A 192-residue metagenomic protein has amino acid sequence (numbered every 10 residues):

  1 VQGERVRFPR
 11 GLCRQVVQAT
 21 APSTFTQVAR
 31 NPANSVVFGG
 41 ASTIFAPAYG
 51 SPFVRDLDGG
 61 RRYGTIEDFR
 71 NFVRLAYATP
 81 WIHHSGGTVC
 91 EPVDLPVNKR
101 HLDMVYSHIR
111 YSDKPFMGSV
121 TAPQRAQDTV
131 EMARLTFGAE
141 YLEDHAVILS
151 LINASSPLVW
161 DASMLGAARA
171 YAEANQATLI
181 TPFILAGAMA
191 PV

Functional and structural regions predicted by a protein language model:
V1, A41-I44, L142-E143, L179-I180: N-terminal glycine-rich anion-binding loops that anchor highly charged ligand groups
Q2-G59: Glycine-rich, N-terminal phosphate-binding loop and its surrounding beta-alpha-beta segment
G60-V192: Helix-rich catalytic cores of soluble enzyme domains
